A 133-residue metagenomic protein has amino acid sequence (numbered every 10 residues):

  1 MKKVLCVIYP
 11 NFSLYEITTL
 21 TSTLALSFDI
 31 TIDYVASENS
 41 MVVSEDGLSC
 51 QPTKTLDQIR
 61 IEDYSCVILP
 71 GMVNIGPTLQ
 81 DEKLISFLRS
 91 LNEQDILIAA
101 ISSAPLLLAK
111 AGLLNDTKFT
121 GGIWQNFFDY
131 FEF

Functional and structural regions predicted by a protein language model:
M1-I98, L106-D116, N126-F133: Extended, subdomain-level signal for the structured scaffold at the beginning of enzyme domains
S102: Catalytic nucleophile serine of serine hydrolases, specifically the conserved "nucleophile elbow" pentapeptide
F119: Flexible loop/cap residues within protein kinase catalytic domains
G122: Glycine/proline-rich loop-helix segments at beta-alpha junctions forming the active-site rim of enzyme cores
